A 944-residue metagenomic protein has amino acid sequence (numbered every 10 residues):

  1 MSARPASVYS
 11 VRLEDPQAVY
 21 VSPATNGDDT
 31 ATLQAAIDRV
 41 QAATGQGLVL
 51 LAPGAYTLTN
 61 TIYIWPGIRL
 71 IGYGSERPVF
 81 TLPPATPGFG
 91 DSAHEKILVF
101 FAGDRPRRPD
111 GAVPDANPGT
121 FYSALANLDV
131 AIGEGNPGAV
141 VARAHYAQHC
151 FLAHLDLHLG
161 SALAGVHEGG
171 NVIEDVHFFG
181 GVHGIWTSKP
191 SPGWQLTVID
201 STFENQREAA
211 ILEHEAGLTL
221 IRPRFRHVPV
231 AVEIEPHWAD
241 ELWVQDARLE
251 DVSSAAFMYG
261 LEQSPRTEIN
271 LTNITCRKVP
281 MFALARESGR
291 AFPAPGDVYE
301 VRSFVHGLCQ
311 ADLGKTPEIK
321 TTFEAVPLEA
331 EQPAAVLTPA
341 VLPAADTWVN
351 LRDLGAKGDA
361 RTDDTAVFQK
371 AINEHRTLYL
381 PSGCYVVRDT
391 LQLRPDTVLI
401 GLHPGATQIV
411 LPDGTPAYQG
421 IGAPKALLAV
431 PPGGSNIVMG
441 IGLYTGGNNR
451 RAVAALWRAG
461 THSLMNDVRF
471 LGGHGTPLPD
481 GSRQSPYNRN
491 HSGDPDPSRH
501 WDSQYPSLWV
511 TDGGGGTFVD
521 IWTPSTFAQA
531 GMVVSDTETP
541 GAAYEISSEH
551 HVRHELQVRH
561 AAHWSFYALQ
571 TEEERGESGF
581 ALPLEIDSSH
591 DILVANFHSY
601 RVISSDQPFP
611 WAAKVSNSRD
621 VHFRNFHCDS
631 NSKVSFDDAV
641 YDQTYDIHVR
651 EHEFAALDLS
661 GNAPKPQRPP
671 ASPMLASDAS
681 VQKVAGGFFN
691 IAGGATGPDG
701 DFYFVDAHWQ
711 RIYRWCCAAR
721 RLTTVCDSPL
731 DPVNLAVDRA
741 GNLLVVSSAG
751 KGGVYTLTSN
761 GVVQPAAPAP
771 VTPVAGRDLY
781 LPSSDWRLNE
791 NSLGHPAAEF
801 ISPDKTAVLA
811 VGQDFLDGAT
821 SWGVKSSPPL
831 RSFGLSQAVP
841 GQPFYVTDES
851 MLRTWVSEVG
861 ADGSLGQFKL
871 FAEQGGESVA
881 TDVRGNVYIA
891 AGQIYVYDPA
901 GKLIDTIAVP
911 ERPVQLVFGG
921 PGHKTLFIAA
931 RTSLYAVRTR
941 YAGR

Functional and structural regions predicted by a protein language model:
M1-L50, L58-E134, G138-V141, H145-A153 (+14 more regions): Extracellular "leader-to-stem" segments immediately downstream of a signal peptide or signal-anchor in secreted/lumenal
Y20-D29, W186-S188, L351-D364, W522 (+5 more regions): Glycine-rich phosphate-binding "P-loop"
L48-A55, T59-T61, R69-L70, Y379-T390 (+4 more regions): Conserved metal-binding segment of the jelly-roll/cupin
A52, S188, E213, P381 (+6 more regions): Generic beta-strand/beta-sheet core signal
P223-F225, W238-M258, T267, L271 (+2 more regions): Ankyrin-repeat and related helical/solenoid repeat scaffolds used for protein-protein interactions
Y379, V534-D536, A542-Q557, A612: C-terminal, well-structured subdomains that either form a transmembrane helix-short loop-helix hairpin in multi-pass
E538, S565-Y567, T571-E577, A581-A595 (+2 more regions): Long, distal/terminal scaffolding or interaction modules with repetitive or compositionally biased sequence
K665-R944: Sequence-structural signature of mature extracellular/luminal beta-sheet repeat domains, prominently beta-propellers
